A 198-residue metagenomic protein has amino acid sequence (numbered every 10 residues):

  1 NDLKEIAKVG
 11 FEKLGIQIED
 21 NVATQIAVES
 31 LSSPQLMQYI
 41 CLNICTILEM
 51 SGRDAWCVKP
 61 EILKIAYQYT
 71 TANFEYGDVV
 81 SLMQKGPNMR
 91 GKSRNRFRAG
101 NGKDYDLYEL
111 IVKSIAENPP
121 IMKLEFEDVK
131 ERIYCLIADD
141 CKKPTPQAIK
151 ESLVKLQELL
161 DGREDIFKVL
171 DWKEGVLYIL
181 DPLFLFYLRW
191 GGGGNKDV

Functional and structural regions predicted by a protein language model:
N1-A23, Q35, Y39-I40: Conserved small helical "lid"/interfacial subdomain of P-loop NTPases
K8, A23-L31, C45, A116: C-lobe helix-loop cap of protein kinase catalytic domains
E12, C45-T46, G193: Residue-level marker of structural boundaries
G15-E19, L36, D54-A55, C141-T145 (+1 more regions): Short, surface-exposed helix-loop/turn micro-motifs enriched in polar/charged residues
S32, N43-W56, P120-I121: AAA+ ATPase "lid" subdomain C-terminal helix
Y39-C41, L188-R189: Short hydrophobic alpha-helical segments that form membrane-spanning helices or hydrophobic packing faces of helical
V58-V198: C-terminal leucine-rich, beta-strand-based interaction scaffolds used for sensing/assembly
